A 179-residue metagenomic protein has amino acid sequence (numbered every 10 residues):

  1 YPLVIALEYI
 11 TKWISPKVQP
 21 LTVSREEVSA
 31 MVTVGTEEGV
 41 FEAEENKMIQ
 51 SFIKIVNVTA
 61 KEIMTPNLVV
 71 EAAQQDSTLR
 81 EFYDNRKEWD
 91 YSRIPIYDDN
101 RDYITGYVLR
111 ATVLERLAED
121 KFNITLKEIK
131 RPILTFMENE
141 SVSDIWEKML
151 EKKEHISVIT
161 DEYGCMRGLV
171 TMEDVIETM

Functional and structural regions predicted by a protein language model:
Y1-Q19: Alpha-helical transmembrane segments and adjacent TM-loop junctions that form the membrane-embedded core of multi-pass
P20-M179: Soluble cytosolic regulatory domains appended to membrane proteins
